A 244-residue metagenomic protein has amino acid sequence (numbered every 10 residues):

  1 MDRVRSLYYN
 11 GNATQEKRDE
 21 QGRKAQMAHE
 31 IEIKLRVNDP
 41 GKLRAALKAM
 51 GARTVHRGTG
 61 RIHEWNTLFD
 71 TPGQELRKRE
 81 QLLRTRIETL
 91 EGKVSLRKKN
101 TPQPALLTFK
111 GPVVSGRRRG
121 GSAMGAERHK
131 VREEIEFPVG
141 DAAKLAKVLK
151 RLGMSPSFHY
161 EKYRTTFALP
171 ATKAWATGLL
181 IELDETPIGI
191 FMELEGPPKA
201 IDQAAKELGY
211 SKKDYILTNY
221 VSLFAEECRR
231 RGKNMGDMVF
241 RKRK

Functional and structural regions predicted by a protein language model:
R3, Y8-Y9, R23: Short, positively charged and aromatic/hydrophobic N-terminal segments
G11-A13, E20: Short hydrophobic alpha-helical segments enriched in small aliphatic residues
A13-T14, A25: Ala/Thr-enriched low-complexity intrinsically disordered regions
Q26-G178, Y210, D214-K244: N-terminal strand-loop-strand beta-hairpin
I181-I188: A contiguous pocket-lining binding segment that forms or flanks enzyme active sites
I201-L208, K212: Internal alpha/beta scaffold segment
